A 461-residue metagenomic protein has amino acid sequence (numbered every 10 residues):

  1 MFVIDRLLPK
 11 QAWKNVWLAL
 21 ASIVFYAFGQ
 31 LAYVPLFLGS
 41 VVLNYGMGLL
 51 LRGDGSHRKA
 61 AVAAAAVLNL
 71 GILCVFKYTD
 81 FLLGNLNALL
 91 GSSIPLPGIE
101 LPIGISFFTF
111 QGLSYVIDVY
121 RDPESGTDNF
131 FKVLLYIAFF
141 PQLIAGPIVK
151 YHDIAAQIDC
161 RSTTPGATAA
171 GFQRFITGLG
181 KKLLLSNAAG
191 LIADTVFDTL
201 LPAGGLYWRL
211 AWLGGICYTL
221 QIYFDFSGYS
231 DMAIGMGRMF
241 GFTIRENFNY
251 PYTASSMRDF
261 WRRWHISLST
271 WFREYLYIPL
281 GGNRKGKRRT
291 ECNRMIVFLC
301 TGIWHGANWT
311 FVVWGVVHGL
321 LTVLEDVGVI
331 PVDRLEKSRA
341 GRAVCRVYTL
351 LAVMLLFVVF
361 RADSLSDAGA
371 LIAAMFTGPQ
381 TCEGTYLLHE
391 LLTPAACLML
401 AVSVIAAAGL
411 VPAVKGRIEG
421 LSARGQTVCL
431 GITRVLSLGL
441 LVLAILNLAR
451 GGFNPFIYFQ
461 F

Functional and structural regions predicted by a protein language model:
M1-Q460: Membrane-embedded transmembrane alpha-helical bundles that form the catalytic cores of multi-pass lipid-modifying
